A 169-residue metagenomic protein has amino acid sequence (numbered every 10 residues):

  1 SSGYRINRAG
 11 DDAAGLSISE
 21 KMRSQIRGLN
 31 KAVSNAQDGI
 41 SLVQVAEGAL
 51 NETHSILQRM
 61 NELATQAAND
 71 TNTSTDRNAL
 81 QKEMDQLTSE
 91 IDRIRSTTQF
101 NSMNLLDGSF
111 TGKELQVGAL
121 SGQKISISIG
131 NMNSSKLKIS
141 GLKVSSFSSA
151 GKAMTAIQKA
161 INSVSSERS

Functional and structural regions predicted by a protein language model:
S1-S169: Primary detection of the long, small/polar-rich alpha-helical "axial" segments characteristic of bacterial flagellar
